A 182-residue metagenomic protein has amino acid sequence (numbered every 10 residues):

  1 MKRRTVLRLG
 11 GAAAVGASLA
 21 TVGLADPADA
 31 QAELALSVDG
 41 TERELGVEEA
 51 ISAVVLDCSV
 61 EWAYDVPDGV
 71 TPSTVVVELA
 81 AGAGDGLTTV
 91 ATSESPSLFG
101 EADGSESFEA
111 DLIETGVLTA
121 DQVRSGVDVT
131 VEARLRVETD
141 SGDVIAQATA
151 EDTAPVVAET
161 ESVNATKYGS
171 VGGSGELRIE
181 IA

Functional and structural regions predicted by a protein language model:
M1-A182: Terminal disorder- and signal-encoded targeting elements
